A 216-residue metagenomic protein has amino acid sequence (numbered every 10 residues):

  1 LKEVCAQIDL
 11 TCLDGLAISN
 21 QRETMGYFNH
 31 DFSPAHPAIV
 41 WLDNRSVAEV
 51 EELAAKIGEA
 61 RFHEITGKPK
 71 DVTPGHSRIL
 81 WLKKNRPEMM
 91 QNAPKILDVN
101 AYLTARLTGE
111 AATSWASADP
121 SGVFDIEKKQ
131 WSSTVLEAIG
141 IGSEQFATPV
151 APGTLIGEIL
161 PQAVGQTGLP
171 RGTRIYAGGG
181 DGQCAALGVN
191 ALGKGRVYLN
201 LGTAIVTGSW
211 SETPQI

Functional and structural regions predicted by a protein language model:
L1-I8, A38, L42-K68: Phosphate-binding loop and its immediate beta->loop->alpha context in nucleotide/phosphate-handling enzymes
L1-P37, E64, N92, V164-G165 (+1 more regions): N-terminal glycine/serine-rich phosphate-binding loop of ATP-dependent small-molecule kinases, especially carbohydrate
E3, Q145, T213-I216: Short, intrinsically disordered, charge-balanced linker/junction segments flanking boundaries in proteins
E3-A6, K84-P87, Q183-A185: Short alpha-helical segments and helix-capping/turn motifs at coil-helix boundaries
N20, L42, G153: Residues that line or immediately flank small-molecule/substrate-binding pockets and catalytic motifs
M25-L53, A93, L97-S132, T173-I216: Glycine-rich phosphate-binding loop of actin/hexokinase-like ATP-binding domains
F28, F62-G179: Gly/Ser/Thr-rich active-site cleft segment
